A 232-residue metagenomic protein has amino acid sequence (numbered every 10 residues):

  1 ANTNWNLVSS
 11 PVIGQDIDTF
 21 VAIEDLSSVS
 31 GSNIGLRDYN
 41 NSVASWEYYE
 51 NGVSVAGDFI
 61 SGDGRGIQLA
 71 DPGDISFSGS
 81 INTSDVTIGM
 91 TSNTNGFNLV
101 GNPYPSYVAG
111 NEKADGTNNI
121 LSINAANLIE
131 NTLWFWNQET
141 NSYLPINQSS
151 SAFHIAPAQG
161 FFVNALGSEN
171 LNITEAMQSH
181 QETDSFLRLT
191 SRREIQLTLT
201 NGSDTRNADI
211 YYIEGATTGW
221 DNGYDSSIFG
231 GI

Functional and structural regions predicted by a protein language model:
N2-Q15, T19-A22, S30-I232: Compositionally biased Ser/Thr/Gly- and acidic/asparagine-rich, proline-interspersed low-complexity stretches
